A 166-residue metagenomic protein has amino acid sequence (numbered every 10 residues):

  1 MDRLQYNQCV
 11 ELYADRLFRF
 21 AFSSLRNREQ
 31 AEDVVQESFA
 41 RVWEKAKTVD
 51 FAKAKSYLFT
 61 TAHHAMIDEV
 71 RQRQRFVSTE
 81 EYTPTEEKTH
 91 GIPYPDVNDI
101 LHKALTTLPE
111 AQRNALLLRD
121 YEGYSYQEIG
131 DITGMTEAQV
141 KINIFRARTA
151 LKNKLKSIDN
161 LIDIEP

Functional and structural regions predicted by a protein language model:
M1-R19, E29-E32: A short, charge-rich alpha-helical start-of-domain segment used by transcription regulators
L4-Y6, V77, D131-G134, T149-P166: C-terminal edge and immediately downstream basic/flexible tail or linker adjoining helix-turn-helix-like DNA-binding
Y13, V34, N143-R146, A150: Residues within the DNA-recognition helix of helix-turn-helix
R19, D33-A40, E44, A52-H64: Structural recognition of an alpha-helix C-terminal capping motif at a helix-to-coil junction
T60-E80, S157: Arg/Lys-rich amphipathic alpha helix in sigma70-family domain 2
Q72, F76-V77, E81-T106: Acidic, proline/glycine-rich intrinsically disordered inter-domain spacer in sigma factors
T106, E110, E122-Q139: Helix-turn-helix DNA-binding module
A115-R119: A short pre-motif secondary-structure segment
